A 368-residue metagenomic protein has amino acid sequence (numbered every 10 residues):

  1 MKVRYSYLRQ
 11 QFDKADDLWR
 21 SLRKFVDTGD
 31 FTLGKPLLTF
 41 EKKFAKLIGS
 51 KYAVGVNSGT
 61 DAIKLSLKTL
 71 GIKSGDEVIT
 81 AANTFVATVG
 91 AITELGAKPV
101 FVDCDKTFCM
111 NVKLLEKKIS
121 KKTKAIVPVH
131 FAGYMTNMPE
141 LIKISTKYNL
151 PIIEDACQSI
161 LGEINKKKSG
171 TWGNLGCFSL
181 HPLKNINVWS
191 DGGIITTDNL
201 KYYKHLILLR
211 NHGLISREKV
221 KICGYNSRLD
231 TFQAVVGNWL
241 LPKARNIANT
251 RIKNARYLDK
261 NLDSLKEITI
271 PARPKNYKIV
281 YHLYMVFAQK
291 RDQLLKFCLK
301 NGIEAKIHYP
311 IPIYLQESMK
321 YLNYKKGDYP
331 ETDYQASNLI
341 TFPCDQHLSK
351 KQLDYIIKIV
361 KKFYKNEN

Functional and structural regions predicted by a protein language model:
M1-D30, K35, N301, P343: N-terminal "arm"/small-domain region of PLP-dependent enzymes with the aminotransferase-like
L8-R9, L37-K42, L47-A53, K113 (+5 more regions): PLP-dependent aminotransferase class I/II
D30-E77, A91-L95, F101, K167: Phosphate-binding glycine-rich loop
K64-I119, A125-V127: Conserved PLP-anchoring active-site segment centered on the Schiff-base-forming lysine
D76, A82-T84, D103, A156 (+3 more regions): Nucleotide-sugar donor-binding loop of glycosyltransferases
L95, K147-Y148, N301: Helix C-cap/helix->beta junction micro-motif
T107-V188, I194-T196, K201: Active-site phosphate-binding strand-loop segment of PLP-dependent enzymes
